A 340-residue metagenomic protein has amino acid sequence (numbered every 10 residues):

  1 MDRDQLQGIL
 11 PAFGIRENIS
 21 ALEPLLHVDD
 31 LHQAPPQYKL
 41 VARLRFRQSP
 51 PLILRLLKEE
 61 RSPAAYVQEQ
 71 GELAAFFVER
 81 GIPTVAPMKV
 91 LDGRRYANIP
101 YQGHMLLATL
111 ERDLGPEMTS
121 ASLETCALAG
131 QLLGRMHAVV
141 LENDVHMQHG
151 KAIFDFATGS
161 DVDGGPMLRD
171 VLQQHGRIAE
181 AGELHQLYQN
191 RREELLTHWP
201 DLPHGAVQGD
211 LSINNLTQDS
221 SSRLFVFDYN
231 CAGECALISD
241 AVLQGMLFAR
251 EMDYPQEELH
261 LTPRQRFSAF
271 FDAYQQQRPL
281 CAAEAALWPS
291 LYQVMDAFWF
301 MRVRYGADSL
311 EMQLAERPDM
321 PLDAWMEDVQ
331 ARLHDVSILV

Functional and structural regions predicted by a protein language model:
M1-L91, S220, I338-V340: Conserved NTP-binding catalytic cores of kinases and kinase-like/nucleotidyltransferase enzymes across multiple kinase
L10-E17, V145-H146, D163-G209, S221: An alpha-helical support segment within catalytic cores of ATP-dependent transferases
P35-L54, R192-S239: Active-site acidic catalytic loop and adjacent metal/ATP-binding pocket of ATP-dependent phosphoryl transfer enzymes
R47-M147: ATP-binding pocket architecture of kinase catalytic cores
G93, H104-S120, G165, R169-L172 (+1 more regions): A glycine-centered beta->alpha junction motif in the catalytic cores of kinase/phosphotransferase enzymes
L123-A179, H204: A cross-family kinase active-site recognition segment
I238-R278, Q293-E311: Active-site activation/catalytic loop segments of kinase-like enzymes and analogous catalytic loops in related
F298-V340: ATP/Mg2+ or Mg2+-diphosphate-binding catalytic cores that bind nucleotide phosphates or diphosphates via glycine-rich
